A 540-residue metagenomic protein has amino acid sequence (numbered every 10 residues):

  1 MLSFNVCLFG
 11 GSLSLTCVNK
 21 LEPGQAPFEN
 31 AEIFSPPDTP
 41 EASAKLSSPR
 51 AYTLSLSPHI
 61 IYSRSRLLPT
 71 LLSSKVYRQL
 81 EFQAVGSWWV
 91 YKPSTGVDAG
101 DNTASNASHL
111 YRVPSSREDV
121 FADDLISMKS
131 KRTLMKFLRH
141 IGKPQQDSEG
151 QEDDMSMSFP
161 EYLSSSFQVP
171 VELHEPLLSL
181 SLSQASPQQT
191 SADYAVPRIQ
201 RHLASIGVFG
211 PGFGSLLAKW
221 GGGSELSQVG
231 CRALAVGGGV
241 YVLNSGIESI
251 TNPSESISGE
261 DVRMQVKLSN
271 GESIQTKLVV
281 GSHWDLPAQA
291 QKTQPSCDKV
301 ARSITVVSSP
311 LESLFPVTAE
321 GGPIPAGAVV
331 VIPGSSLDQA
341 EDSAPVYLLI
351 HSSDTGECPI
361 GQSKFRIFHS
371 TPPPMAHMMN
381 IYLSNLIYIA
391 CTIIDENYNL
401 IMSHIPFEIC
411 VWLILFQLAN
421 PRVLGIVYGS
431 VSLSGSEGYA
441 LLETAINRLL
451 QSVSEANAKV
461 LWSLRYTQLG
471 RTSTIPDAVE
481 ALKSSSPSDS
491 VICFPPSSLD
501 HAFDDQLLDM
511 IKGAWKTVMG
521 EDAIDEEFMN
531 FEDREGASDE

Functional and structural regions predicted by a protein language model:
M1-S14: N-terminal Rossmann-like FAD-binding beta1-loop-alpha1 element of flavoenzymes
L13-S57: Conserved N-terminal glycine-rich FAD pyrophosphate-binding loop of Rossmann-like flavoproteins
S48-H59, R64-S205, L216-A218: Rossmann-like flavin
S55-S65, E152-M155, P211-V236, V242-N244 (+1 more regions): Short beta-strand to alpha-helix junction loop
S63-L67, M155, F159, A195 (+4 more regions): Alpha-helical interaction elements in eukaryotic regulators
E81-Q83, V240-V242, K459-R465: General small-molecule cofactor/ligand-binding pocket signal
G214-K219, Q228-R232, V236-G239, G246-R448: Mid-domain catalytic core of redox enzymes that form a hydrophobic substrate pocket/lid adjacent to a catalytic redox
N380-N385, P406, I414-F416, V423-E540: C-terminal catalytic lobe of FAD-dependent flavoproteins
